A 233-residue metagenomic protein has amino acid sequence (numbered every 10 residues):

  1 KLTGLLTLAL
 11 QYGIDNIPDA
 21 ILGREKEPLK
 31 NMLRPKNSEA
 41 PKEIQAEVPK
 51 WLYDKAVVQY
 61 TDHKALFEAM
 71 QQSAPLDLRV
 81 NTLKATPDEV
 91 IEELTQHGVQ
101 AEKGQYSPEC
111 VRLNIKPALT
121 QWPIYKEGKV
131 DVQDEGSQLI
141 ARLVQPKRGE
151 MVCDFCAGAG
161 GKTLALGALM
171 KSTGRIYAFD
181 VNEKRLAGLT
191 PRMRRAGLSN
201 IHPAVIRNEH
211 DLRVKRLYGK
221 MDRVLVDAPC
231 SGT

Functional and structural regions predicted by a protein language model:
K1-T233: S-adenosylmethionine
